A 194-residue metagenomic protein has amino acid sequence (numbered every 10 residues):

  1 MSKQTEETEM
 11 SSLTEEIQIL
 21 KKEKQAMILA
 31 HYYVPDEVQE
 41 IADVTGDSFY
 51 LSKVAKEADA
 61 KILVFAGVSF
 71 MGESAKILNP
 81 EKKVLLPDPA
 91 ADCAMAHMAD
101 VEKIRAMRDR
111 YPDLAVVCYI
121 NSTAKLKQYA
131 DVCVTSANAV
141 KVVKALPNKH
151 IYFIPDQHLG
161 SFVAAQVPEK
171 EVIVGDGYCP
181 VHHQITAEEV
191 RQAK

Functional and structural regions predicted by a protein language model:
S2-K194: Active-site loop-to-helix "anion-binding N-cap" substructures in soluble metabolic enzymes
